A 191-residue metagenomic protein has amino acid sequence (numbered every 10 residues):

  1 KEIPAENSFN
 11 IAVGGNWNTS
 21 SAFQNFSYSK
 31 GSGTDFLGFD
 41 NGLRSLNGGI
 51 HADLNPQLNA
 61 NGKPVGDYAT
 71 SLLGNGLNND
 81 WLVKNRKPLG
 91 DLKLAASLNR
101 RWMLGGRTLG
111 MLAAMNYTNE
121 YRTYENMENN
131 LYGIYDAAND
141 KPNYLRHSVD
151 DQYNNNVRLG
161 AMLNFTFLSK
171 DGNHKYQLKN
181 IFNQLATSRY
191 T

Functional and structural regions predicted by a protein language model:
K1-Q177: Membrane-proximal, glycine/serine-rich, low-complexity loop/turn segments characteristic of large bacterial
N180: Cationic-aromatic interfacial patches
T187-T191: Replace "related TpsB outer-membrane translocases also match" with "some related outer-membrane beta-barrels such as
